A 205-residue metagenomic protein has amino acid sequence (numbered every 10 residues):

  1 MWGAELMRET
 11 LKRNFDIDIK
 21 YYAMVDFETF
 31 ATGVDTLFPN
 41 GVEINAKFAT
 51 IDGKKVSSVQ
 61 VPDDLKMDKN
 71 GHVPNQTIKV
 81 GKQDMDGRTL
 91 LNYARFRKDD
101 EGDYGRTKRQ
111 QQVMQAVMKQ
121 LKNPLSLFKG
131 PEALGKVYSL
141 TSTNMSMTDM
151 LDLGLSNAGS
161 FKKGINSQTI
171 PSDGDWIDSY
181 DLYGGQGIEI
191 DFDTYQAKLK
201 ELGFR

Functional and structural regions predicted by a protein language model:
M1, D16-Y21, V80, F96-G105 (+3 more regions): Second-shell loop/turn segments in exported
A4-K12, F27-A31, D35, G87-L91 (+6 more regions): Extracytoplasmic/secreted envelope proteins and their assembly/folding machinery, especially bacterial periplasmic
R8-F48: Aromatic- and charge-enriched surface segment that lines or borders ligand/interaction sites
K12-D16, D35-V42, R95, D99 (+6 more regions): Sec-exported extracytoplasmic/periplasmic mature domains
Y21-M24, N92-Y93, N166-T169: Structural recognition of the beta-strand scaffold that forms the well-ordered cores of secreted hydrolase catalytic
V25-F27, K47-A49, R97, I170-D175: Active-site-proximal beta-strand/loop segments in catalytic clefts of secreted hydrolases
T32-F128: Flexible, polar/acidic helix-loop-strand segments at domain edges
M85, P131-R205: C-terminal solvent-exposed extensions
